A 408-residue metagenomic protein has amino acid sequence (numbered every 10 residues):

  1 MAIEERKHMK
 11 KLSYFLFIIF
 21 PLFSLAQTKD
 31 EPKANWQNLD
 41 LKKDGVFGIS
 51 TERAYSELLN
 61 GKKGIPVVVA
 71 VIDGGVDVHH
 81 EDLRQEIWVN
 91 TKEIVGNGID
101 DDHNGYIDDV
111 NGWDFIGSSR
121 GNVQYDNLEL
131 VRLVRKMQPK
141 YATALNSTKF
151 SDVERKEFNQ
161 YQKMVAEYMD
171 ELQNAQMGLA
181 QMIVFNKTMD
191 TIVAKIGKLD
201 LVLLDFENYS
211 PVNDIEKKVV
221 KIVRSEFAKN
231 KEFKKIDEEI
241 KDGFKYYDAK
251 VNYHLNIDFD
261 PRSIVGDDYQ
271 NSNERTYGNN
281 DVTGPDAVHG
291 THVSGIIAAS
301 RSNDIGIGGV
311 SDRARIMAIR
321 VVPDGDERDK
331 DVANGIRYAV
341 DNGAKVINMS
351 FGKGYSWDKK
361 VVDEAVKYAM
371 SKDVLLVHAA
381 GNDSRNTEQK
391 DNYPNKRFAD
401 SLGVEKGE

Functional and structural regions predicted by a protein language model:
M1-K29: Bacterial Sec-dependent N-terminal signal peptides
I3-E4, L25-V46, V374: Sec-dependent signal peptide cleavage junction
T28-L41, T143-M177, I183-N186, I336-K359 (+1 more regions): Short acidic, glycine-rich surface-loop motifs adjacent to enzyme active sites
S56-N60, V76, W88, A298-S302 (+5 more regions): Sec-exported extracytoplasmic/periplasmic mature domains
S56-V69, V76-R328, K406-G407: Subtilisin-like serine protease catalytic core
V68, R315, K345, D373-L375: Proline-centered loop/turn at the N-terminus of a beta-strand
I107, A318, N348, L376-H378: Hydrophobic residues in well-ordered beta-strands that form the structural core
R328-D329, G352-E408: Substrate-binding/specificity loop regions of serine endopeptidase catalytic domains, predominantly subtilases
